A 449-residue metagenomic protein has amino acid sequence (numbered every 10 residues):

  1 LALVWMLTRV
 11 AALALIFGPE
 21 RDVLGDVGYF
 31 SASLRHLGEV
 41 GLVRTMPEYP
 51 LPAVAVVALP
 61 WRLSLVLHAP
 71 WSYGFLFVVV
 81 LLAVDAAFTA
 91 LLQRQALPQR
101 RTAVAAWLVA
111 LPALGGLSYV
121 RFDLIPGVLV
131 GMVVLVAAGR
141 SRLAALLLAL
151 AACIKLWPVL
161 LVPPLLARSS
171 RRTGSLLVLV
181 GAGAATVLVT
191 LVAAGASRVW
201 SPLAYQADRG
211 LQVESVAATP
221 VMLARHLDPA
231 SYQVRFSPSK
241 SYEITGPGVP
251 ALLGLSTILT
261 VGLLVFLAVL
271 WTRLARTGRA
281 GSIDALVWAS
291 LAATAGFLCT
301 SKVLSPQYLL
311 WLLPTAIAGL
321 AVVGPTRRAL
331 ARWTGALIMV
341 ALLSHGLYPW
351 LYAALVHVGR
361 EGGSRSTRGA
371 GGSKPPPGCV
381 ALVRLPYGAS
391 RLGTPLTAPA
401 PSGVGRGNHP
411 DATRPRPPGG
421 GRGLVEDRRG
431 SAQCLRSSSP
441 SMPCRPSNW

Functional and structural regions predicted by a protein language model:
L1-A204, L252-G405: Multi-pass membrane glycosyltransferase architecture that uses lipid-linked
A32-R35, R44-A69, L211-P247: Short hydrophobic/aromatic helix or loop-helix immediately within or flanking a transmembrane segment in polytopic
G139-S141, G210, T413: Generic hydrophobic-segment detector
A184-Q212, A217-Y232: Transmembrane-lumen/periplasm boundary regions of multi-pass, lipid-linked membrane glycan transferases
Q233, E243, L309, P349 (+2 more regions): Compositionally biased, intrinsically disordered low-complexity regions enriched in proline and serine
S402, G407-D411, P415, G419 (+2 more regions): A general signal for intrinsically disordered, low-complexity N-terminal leader regions
